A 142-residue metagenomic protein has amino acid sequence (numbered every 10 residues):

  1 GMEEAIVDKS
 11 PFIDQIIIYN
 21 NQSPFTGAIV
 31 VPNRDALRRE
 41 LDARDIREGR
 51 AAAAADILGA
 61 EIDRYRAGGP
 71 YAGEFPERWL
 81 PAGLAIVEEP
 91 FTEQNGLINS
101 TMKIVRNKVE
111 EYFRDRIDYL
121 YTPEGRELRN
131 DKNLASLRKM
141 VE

Functional and structural regions predicted by a protein language model:
G1-W79, A85, P90, Q94: AMP-binding/adenylate-forming catalytic core of the ANL superfamily
A36, R114-D115: A short local loop/turn or secondary-structure capping micro-motif enriched for an aromatic residue
N99: Short, acidic, Ser/Thr-enriched surface-loop or helix-capping motifs
D115-P123: A short, polar/charged loop-to-alpha-helix boundary motif
P123-E142: Short, charged, surface-exposed hinge/linker loops at domain edges that act as mobile lids or interdomain connectors
